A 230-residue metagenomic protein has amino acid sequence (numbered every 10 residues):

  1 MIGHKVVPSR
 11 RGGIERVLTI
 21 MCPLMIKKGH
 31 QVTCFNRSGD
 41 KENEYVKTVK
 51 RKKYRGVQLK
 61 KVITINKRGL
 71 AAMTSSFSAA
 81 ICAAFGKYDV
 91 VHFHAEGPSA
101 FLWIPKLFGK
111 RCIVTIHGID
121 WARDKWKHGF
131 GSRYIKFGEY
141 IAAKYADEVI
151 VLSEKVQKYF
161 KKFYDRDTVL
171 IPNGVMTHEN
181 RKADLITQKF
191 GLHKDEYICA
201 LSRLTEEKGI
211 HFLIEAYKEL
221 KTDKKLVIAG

Functional and structural regions predicted by a protein language model:
M1-D40, G86, K218-L220: N-terminal subdomain of nucleotide-sugar transferases
N36-D40, V175, L201, K225-G230: Glycosyltransferase donor-sugar binding loop
V46-V49, N180-L192: A short helix/loop element that forms part of the nucleotide-sugar donor recognition site in Leloir-type
Y54-I81, D124-G131: A short, charged, and often flexible helix/loop element on the N-terminal side of the glycosyltransferase catalytic
L70-A84, Y88-W121: An aromatic- and histidine-rich active-site surface loop
I81-A84, L107, F130-V149: Membrane-proximal helix-turn-helix segments that form the acceptor-binding/catalytic region of lipid-linked
I150, L192-K208, I214-K221, V227-A229: Conserved donor-binding/catalytic core segment of Leloir-type glycosyltransferases
K155, G174: Carbohydrate-associated surface elements
